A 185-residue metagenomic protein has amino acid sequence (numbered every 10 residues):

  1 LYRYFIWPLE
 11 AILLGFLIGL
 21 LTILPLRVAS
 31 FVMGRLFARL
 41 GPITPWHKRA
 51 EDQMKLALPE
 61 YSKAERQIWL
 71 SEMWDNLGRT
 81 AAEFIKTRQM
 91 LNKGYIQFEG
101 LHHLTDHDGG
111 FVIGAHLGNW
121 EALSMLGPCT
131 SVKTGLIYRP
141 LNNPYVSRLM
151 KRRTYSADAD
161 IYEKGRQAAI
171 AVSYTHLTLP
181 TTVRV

Functional and structural regions predicted by a protein language model:
L1-G114, N119, S147-R152, S156-D158: Membrane-anchoring hydrophobic helices of lipid-metabolizing enzymes
F98-L101, R166-I170, H176: Structural motif corresponding to alpha-helix initiation and N-cap regions
N119-A122, A169-I170: Short, well-ordered alpha-helical microsegments
E121-C129: Histidine-anchored nucleotide/phosphate-binding helix
G135-A168: Short, conserved active-site entrance elements at the starts or edges of catalytic domains
T175-T181: Conserved small/polar residues in nucleotide/adenosyl-binding loops
